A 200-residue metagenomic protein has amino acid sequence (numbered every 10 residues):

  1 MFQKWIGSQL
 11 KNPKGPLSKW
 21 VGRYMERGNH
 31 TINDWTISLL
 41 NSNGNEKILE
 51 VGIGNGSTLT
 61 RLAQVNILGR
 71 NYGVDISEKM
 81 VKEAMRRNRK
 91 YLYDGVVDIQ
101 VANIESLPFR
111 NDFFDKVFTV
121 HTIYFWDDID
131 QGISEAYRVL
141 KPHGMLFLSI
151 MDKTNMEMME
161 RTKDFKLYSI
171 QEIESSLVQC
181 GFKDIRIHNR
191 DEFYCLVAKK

Functional and structural regions predicted by a protein language model:
M1-L17: N-terminal, positively charged/glycine-rich alpha-helical extensions of SAM-dependent methyltransferases
R27-E46: Conserved alpha-helix/loop element of class I SAM-dependent methyltransferases that forms part of the SAM/SAH-binding
L49-S106: Class I SAM-dependent methyltransferase SAM/SAH-binding core
E105-K116: A short acidic, Gly/Pro-enriched loop at the edge of an enzyme's catalytic core that lines a small-molecule cofactor
K116-D128: A short SAM/SAH-binding and catalytic strip from SAM-dependent methyltransferases
D130-P142: A short glycine-rich, Lys/Arg-flanked "PGG" loop and its adjoining helix->strand segment in the class I
G144-I150: Conserved beta-strand signature within the Rossmann-like core of class I S-adenosyl-L-methionine
G181-K183, N189-K200: Core SAM-dependent methyltransferase catalytic element
